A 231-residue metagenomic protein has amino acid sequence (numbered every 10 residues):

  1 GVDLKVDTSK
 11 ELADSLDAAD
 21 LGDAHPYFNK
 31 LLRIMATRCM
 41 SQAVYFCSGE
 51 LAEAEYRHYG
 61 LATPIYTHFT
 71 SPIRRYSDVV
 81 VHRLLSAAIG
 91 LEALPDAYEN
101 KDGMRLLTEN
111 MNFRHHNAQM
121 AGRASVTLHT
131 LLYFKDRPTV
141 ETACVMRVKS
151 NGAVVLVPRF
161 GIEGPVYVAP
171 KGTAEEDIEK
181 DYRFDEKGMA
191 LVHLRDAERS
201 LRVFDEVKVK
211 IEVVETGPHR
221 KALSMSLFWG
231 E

Functional and structural regions predicted by a protein language model:
V2-E231: Structured C-terminal cores of nucleic-acid metabolism proteins
